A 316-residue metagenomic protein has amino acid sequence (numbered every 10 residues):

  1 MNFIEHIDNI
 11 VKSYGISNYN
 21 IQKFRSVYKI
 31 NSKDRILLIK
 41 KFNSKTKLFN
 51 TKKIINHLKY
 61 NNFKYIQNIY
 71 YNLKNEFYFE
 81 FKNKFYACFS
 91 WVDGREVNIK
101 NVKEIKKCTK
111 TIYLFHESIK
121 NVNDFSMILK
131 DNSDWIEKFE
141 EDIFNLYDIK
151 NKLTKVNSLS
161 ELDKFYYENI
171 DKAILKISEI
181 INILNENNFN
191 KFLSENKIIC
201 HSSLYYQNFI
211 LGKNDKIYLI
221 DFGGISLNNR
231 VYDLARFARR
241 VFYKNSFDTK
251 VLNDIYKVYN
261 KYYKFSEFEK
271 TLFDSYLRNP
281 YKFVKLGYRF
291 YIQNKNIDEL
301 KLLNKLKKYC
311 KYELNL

Functional and structural regions predicted by a protein language model:
N9-S32: ATP-binding glycine-rich phosphate-binding loop
N20-I21, F42-K45, V97, S126-I199 (+2 more regions): ATP-dependent phospho-/nucleotidyl transfer catalytic cores
R25-V27, N72-F77, F189-N190: Short, solvent-exposed loop/turn elements at beta->coil junctions and helix N-caps that rim active or binding pockets
K29-N31, I69, I181-R230: Active-site acidic catalytic loop and adjacent metal/ATP-binding pocket of ATP-dependent phosphoryl transfer enzymes
R35-M127: ATP-binding pocket architecture of kinase catalytic cores
Y147, F283-L316: ATP/Mg2+ or Mg2+-diphosphate-binding catalytic cores that bind nucleotide phosphates or diphosphates via glycine-rich
V231-K264, L277-N296: Active-site activation/catalytic loop segments of kinase-like enzymes and analogous catalytic loops in related
